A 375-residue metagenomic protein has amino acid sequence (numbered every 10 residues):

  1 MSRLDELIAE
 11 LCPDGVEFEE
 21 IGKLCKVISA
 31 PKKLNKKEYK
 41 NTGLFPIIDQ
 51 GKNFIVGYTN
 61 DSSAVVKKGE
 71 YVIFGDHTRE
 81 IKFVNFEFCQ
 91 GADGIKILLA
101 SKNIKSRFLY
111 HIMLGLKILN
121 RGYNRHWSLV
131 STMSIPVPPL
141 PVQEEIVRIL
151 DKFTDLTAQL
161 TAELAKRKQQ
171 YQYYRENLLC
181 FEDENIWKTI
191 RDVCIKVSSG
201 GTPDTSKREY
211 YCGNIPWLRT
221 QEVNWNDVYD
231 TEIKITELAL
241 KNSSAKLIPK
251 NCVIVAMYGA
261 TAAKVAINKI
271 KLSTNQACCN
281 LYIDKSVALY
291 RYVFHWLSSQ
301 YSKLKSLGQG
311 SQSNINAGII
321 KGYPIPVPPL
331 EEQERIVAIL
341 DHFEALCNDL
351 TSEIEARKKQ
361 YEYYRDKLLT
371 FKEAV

Functional and structural regions predicted by a protein language model:
M1-E20, V137-T189, P324-V375: Amphipathic alpha-helical coiled-coil/heptad-repeat segments
I8-P31, N41-G51, C180-G201, E353: Non-catalytic DNA-recognition/assembly elements of restriction-modification systems
P46-D49, E222-K234, N268: Short, basic/aromatic beta-hairpin or loop at an interaction surface
Q50-H111, I118, R219, T236-S298: A short beta-sheet element
N60-D61, I73, N85, F108-N120 (+9 more regions): Long compositionally biased, domain-poor regions of proteins
C89-K96, R121-P138, Y258, L272-C279 (+1 more regions): A short glycine-rich beta-alpha junction/loop motif
